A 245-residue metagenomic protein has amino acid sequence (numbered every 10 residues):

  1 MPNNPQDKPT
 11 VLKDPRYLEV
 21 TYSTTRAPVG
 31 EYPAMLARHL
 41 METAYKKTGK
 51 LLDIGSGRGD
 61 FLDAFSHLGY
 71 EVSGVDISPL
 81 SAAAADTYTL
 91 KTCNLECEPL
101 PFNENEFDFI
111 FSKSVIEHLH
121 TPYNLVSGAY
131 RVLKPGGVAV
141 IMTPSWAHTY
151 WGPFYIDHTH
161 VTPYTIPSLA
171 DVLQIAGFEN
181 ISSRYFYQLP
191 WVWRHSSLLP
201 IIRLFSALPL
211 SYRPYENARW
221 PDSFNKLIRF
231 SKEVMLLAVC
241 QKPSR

Functional and structural regions predicted by a protein language model:
M1-N103, F109-K113, Y123-V126, F186 (+3 more regions): Conserved N-terminal segment of class I S-adenosyl-L-methionine
V72, A139-V140: A short hydrophobic/small-residue beta-strand
L90-T92, V140, R184-R245: A C-terminal cap/extension of S-adenosyl-L-methionine-dependent methyltransferases that defines the acceptor-substrate
S114-H118: A short His-aromatic
L119-N124, W151: Short N-terminal helix/helix-N-cap motif within the alpha/beta-hydrolase-1
Y123-P135: A short glycine-rich, Lys/Arg-flanked "PGG" loop and its adjoining helix->strand segment in the class I
I141-T162: Short, glycine-/aromatic-enriched active-site segment of Class I SAM-dependent methyltransferases
T162-A176: Short alpha-helix
